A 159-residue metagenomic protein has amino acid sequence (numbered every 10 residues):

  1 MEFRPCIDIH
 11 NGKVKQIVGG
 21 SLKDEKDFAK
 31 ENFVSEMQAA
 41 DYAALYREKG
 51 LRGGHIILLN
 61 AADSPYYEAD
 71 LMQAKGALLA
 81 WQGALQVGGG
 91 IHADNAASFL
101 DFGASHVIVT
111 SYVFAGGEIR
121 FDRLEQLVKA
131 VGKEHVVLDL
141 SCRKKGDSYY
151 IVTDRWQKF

Functional and structural regions predicted by a protein language model:
E2-H10, G54-I56, G83-G89, V107-V109 (+1 more regions): Hydrophobic faces of well-ordered beta-strands that scaffold small-molecule active sites in alpha/beta enzyme cores
H10, K15-K26, L100-F159: Conserved anion-binding
S21-A44: Short catalytic helix/loop segments, enriched in acidic residues and glycine and frequently bearing histidine
A43-I57: Catalytic domains of carbohydrate-active enzymes, especially glycoside hydrolases
E48-L51, Q82, A104, K133: A structural motif
G53-M72, S111-E118: Glycine-rich, proline-tolerant flexible connector loops at the mouths of alpha/beta enzymes
S64-Q86, R123-S141: Alpha-helix-loop-beta-strand connector modules within alpha/beta enzyme cores
Q73-H106: Catalytic cores of alpha/beta
